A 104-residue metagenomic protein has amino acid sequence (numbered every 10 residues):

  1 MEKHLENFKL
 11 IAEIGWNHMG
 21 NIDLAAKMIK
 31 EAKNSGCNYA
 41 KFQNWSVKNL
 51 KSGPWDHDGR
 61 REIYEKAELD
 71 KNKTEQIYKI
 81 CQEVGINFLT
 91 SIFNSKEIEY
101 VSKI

Functional and structural regions predicted by a protein language model:
M1-G15: N-terminal amphipathic alpha-helix/helix-capping segment at the start of soluble metabolic enzymes
L10-I14, A40-F42, F88-S91: Hydrophobic faces of well-ordered beta-strands that scaffold small-molecule active sites in alpha/beta enzyme cores
E13, A32, V101: Conserved, mostly hydrophobic/aromatic
G15-N17, Q43-V47, F93-S95: Active-site beta-loop-alpha junctions enriched in small/polar residues
N17-E31, K71-N72: Glycine-rich anion/phosphate-binding loops
A26-W45, I104: Catalytic domains of carbohydrate-active enzymes, especially glycoside hydrolases
N38-L69: Glycine-rich, proline-tolerant flexible connector loops at the mouths of alpha/beta enzymes
D58-I104: Active-site beta->alpha loop and helix N-cap motifs at the rims of alpha/beta catalytic domains
